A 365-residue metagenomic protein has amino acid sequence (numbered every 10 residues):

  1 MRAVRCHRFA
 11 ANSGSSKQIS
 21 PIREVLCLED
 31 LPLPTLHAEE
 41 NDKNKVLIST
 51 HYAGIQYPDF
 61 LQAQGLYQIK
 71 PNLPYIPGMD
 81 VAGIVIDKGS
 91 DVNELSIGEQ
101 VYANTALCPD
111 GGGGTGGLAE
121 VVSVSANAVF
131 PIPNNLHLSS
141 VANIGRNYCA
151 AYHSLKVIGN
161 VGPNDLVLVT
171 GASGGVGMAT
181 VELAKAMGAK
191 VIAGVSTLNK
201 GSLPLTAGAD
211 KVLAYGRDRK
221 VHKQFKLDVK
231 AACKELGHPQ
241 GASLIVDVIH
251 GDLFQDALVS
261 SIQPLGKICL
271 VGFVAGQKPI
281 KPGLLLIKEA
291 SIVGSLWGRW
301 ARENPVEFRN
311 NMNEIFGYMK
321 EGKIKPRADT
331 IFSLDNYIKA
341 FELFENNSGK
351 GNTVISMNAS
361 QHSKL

Functional and structural regions predicted by a protein language model:
M1, F316, K323-T330, I338-L365: C-terminal capping/lid region of NAD(P)-dependent oxidoreductase domains
M1-E24, D30, N358-L365: Eukaryotic N-terminal low-complexity, Ser/Thr- and Lys/Arg-rich leader segments that predominantly function as
P32-I55, L66-C108, T115-G116: Glycine-rich beta-strand-centered segment in the early N-terminal region that forms part of a ligand/cofactor-binding
L61, N104-G171: NAD(P)H dinucleotide-binding glycine-rich loop of Rossmann-like/cofactor-binding domains, especially the beta1-alpha1
G113, V195, D252-K323, S356-L365: Glycine-rich phosphate-binding loop and adjacent beta-alpha segment of Rossmann(oid) nucleotide-cofactor-binding
A142-D218: Mid-domain Rossmann-like dinucleotide-binding core that forms the NAD(H)/NADP(H) cofactor-binding site
K185-L253, E307-F308: Adenosine-nucleotide cofactor-binding segment
